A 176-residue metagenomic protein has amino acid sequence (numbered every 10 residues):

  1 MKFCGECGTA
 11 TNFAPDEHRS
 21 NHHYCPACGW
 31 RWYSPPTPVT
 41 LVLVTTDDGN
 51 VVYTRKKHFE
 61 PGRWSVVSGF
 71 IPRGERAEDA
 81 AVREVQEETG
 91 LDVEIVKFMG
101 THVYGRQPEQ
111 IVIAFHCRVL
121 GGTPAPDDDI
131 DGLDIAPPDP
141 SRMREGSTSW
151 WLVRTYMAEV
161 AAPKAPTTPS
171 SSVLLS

Functional and structural regions predicted by a protein language model:
M1-V42: Acidic, metal-coordinating catalytic segment for phosphate/diphosphate chemistry, firing primarily on the Nudix
A14-P15, L91-G100: A short coil-to-beta-strand element that immediately follows conserved catalytic motifs
P38-T40, G49, I111-I113, D131: Change "...and in nucleic-acid phosphodiester-cleaving endonucleases..." to "...and in nucleic-acid processing enzymes
V44-T45, Y53, C117, I135: Conserved hydrophobic "DFG−1" position in protein kinase catalytic cores
T45-E87: Conserved Nudix-box catalytic region and its N-terminal flanking loop in Nudix hydrolases and closely related
G100-P124: Active-site-adjacent beta-strand/loop module that shapes the phosphate/pyrophosphate-binding cleft
A125-Y156: NUDIX/MutT-family hydrolases
R154-S176: Charged phosphate-binding loop/patch that engages nucleotide di/tri-phosphates or the phosphate backbone of nucleic
